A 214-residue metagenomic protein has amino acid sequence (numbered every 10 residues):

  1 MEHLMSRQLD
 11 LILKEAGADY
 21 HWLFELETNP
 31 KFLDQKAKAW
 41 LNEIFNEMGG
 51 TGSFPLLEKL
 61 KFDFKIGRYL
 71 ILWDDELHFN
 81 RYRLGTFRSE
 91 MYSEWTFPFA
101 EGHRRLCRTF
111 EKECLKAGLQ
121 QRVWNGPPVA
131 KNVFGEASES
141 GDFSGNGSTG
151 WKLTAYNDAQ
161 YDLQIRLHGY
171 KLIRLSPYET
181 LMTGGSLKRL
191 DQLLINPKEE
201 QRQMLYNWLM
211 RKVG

Functional and structural regions predicted by a protein language model:
M1-G214: Nucleic-acid endo/exonuclease domains
